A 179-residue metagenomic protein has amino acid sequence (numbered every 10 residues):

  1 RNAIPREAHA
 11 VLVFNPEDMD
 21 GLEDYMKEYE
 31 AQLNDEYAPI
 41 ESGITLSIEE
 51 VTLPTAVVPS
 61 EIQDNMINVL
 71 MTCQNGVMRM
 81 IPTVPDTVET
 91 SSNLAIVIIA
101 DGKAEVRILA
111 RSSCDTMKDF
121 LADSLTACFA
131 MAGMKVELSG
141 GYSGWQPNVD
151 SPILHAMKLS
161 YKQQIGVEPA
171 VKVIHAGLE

Functional and structural regions predicted by a protein language model:
R1-A3, V13-S91, L125-A130: Acidic-enriched catalytic cores of C-N bond-cleaving enzymes acting on peptides and small amides
A3-A8, G102-A104: A short, glycine/Asx- and small/polar-enriched loop/turn that sits immediately N-terminal to a beta-strand
A10, L46, V106-I108: Hydrophobic residues positioned within well-ordered beta-strands of beta-sheet architectures
A10-V11, D123-L125, I153: General N-terminal targeting signals
L12-P16, I108-S112: Short beta-strand-to-loop capping motifs
E23, A95, L109, T126 (+1 more regions): Generic hydrophobic alpha-helical scaffold/packing signal
S47-N93, I98-D101, D115-F120, K135-E179: An extended, acidic, His-containing surface patch that forms the Zn2+-binding/catalytic region of metallohydrolases
